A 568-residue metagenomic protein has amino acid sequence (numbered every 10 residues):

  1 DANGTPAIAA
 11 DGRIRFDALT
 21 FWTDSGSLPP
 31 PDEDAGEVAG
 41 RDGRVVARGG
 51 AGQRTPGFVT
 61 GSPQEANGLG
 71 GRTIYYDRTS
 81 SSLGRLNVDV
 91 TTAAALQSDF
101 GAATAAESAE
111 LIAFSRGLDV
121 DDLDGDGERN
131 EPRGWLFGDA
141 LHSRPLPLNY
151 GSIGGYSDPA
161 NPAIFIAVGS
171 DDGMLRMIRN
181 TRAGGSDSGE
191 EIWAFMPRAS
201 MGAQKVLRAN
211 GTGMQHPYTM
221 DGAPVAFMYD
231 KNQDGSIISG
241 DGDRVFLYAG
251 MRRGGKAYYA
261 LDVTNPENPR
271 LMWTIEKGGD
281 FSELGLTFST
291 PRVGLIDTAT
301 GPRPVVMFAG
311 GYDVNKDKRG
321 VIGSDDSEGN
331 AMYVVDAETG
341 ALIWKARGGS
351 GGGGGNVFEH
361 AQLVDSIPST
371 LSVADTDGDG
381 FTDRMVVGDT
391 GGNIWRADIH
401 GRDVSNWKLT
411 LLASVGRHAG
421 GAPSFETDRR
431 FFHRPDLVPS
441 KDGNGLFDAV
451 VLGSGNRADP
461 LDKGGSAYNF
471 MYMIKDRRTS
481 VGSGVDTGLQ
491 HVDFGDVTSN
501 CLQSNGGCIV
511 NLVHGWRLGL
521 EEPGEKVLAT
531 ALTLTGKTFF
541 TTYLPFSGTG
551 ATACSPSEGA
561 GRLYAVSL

Functional and structural regions predicted by a protein language model:
D1-L568: Beta-propeller fold recognition
